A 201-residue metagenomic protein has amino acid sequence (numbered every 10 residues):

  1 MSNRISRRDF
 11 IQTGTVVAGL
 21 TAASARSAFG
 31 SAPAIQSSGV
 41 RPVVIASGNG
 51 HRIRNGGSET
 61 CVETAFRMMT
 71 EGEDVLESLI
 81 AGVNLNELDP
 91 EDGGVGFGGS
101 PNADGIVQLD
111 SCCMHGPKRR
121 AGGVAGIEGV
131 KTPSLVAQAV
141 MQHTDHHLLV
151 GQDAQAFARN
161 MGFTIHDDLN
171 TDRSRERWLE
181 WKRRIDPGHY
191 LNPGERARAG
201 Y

Functional and structural regions predicted by a protein language model:
R4-I5, Q12-L20, A32-Y201: Alpha/propeptide regions of enzymes that mature by internal proteolysis
A23-A25: N-terminal signal peptide c-region/cleavage motif recognized by signal peptidases
S27-G30: Boundary at the C-terminal end of the N-terminal hydrophobic targeting segment
